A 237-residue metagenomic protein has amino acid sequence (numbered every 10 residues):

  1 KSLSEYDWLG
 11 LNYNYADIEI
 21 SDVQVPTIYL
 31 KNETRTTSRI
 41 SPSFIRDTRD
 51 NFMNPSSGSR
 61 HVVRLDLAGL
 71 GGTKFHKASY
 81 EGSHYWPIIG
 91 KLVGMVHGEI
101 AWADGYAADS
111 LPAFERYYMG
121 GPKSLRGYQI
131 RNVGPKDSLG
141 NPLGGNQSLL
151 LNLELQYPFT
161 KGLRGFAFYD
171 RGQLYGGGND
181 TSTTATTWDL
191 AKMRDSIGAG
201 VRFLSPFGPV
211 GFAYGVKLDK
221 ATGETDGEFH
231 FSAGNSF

Functional and structural regions predicted by a protein language model:
S2-W8: Secretory-pathway-linked proteins and extracytosolic
L11-G162, A167-T186, G223, S236: C-terminal outer-membrane beta-barrel translocator/porin domains of Gram-negative envelope proteins and their
S41-F44, V201-V210, D226-F237: Outer-membrane beta-barrel "beta-signal"
G82, I197-A199, A233: Extended, hydrophobic alpha-helical segments in both membrane/secreted and soluble proteins
G121, G127, S196-G200, G208: Glycine-centered small-residue hotspots that permit tight backbone geometry or close packing
Y157, Q173-Y175, V201-P209, V216: Short leucine-rich amphipathic alpha-helical surface patches
G165-F168, P209-G215: Conserved active-site loop/cleft motifs that coordinate metal ions or position small ligands
D180-G200: A short alpha/beta connector and helix-capping loop motif
